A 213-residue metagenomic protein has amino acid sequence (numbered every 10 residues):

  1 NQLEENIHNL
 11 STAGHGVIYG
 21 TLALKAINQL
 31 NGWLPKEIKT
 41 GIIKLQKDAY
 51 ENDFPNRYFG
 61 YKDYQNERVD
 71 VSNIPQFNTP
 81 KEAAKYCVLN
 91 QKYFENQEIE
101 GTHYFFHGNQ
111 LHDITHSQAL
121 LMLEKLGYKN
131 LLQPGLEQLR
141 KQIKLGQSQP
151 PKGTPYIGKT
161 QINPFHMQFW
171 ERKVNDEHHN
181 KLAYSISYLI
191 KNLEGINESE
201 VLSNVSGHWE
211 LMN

Functional and structural regions predicted by a protein language model:
N1-N213: Mature, well-folded catalytic/scaffold domains that follow N-terminal targeting or propeptide regions
